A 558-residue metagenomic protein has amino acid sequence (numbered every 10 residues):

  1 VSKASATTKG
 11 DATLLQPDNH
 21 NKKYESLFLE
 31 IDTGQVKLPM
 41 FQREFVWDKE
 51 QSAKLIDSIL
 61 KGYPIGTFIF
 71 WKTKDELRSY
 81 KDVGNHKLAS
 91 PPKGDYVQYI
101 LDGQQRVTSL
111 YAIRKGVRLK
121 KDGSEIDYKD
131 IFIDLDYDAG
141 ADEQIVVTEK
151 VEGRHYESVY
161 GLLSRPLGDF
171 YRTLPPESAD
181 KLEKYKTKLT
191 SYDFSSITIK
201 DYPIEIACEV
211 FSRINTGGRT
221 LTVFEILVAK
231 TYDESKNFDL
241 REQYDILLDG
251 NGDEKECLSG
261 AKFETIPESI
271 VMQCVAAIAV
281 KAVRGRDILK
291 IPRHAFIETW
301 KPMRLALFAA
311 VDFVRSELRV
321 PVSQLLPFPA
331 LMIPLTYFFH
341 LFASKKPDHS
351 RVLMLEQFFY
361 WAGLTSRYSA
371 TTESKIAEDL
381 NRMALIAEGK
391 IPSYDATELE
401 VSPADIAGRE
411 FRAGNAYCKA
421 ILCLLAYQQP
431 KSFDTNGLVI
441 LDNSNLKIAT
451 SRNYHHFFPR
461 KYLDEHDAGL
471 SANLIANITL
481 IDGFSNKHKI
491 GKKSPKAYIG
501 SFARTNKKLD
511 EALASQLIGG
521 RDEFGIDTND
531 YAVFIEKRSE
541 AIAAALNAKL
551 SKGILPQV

Functional and structural regions predicted by a protein language model:
K3-A282, V322, L355-A362, S366 (+5 more regions): Basic- and aromatic-enriched surface patches that contact anionic nucleotides/nucleic acids
K3-T8, S259-I406: A cross-family structural signal marking well-folded subdomains
A207-E209, R286-I288, K346-P347, S366-A370 (+4 more regions): Short conserved micro-motifs at the rims of enzyme active sites and ligand-binding pockets
F224-L227, L326, P347-E356, A370-T372 (+2 more regions): Composition- and surface-driven signal marking solvent-exposed, interaction-prone regions in large proteins
G363-Y454, Y462: Intrinsically disordered, low-complexity N-proximal targeting/linker segments that flank membranes
S444-N477, S494: Histidine-centered nuclease catalytic patch
L474-R504: Short Cys/His-centered divalent metal-binding micro-motifs
I499-G525: C-terminal, non-catalytic "cap/extension" segments appended to globular domains
